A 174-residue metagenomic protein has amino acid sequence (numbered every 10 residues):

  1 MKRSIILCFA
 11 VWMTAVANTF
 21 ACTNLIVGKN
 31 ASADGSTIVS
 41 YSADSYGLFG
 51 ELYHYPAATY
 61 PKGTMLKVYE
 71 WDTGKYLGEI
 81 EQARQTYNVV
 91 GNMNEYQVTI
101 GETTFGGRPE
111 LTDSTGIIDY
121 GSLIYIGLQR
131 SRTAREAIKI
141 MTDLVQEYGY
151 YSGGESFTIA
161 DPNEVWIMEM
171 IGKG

Functional and structural regions predicted by a protein language model:
M1-S4: Positively charged n-region of N-terminal signal peptides that target proteins for export
I6-A10: Sec-dependent N-terminal signal peptides
W12-A21: Sec/Tat signal peptide C-region and signal peptidase I cleavage site
C22-Y120, I140-G174: A contiguous strand-loop segment
T112-D113, S122-S131: Second-shell loop/turn segments in exported
